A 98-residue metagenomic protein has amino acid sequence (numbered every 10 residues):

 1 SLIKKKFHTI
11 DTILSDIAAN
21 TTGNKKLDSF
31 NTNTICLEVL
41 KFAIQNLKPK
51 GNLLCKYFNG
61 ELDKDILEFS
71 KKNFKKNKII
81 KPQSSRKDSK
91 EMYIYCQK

Functional and structural regions predicted by a protein language model:
S1-K4: SAM cofactor-binding core of SAM-dependent methyltransferases, primarily the Rossmann-like beta-alpha-beta module
F7-K48, E61-D63: Mobile active-site "lid"/loop adjacent to the S-adenosyl-L-methionine
G51: Glycine-centered, small-residue-biased loops immediately flanking beta-strands in adenine/cofactor-binding cores
Y57-K98: Class I S-adenosyl-L-methionine
